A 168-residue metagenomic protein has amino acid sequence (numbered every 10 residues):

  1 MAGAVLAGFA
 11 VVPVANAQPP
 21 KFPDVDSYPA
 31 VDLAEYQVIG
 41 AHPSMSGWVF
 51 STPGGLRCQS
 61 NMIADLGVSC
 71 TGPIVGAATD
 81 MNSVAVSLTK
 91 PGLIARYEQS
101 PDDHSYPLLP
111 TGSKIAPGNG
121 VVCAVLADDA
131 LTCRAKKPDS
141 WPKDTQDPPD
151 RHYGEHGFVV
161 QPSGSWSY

Functional and structural regions predicted by a protein language model:
M1-Q18: Secretory targeting and sorting signals
P13-N16, L33-V49, P53-G55: Long, hydrophobic N-terminal alpha-helical segment
Q18-G40, A64-T111, R151-Y168: A low-complexity, Ser/Thr/Gly/Pro-enriched, surface-exposed linker/loop concept that marks segments flanking
M45-A77: Short, surface-exposed binding/anchoring microloops in extracellular/periplasmic proteins
S100-W141: Acidic, glycine-rich flexible loop segments
A127-Y168: Extracellularly exposed regions in secreted/surface proteins, prominently low-complexity, repeat-rich
